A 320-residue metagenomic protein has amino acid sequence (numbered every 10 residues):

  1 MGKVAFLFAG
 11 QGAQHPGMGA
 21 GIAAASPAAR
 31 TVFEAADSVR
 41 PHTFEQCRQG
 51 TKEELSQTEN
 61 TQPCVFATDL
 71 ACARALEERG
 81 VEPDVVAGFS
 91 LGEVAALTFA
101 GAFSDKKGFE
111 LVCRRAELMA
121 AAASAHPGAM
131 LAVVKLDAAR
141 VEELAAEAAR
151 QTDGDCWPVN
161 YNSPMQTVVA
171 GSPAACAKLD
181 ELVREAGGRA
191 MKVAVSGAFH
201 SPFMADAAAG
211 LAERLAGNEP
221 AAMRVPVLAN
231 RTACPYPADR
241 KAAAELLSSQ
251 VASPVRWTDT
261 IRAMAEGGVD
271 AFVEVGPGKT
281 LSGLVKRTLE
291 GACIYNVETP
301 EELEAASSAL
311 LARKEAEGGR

Functional and structural regions predicted by a protein language model:
G2-A146, V193, A271-E304: FabD-like malonyl-/acyl-CoA
Q11-A13, S38-F44, A100-A252: Alpha/beta catalytic cores of group-transfer enzymes, especially the acyltransferase/condensing modules of polyketide
C64-D69, Q250-W257: A short, flexible low-complexity segment enriched in Lys/Arg and Gly/Pro that occurs in N-terminal basic tails
T232, C293-G319: Short, flexible loop segments at boundaries between secondary-structure elements
S253-V269: A short, acidic, amphipathic alpha-helical segment used as a generic capping/interface helix at domain edges
